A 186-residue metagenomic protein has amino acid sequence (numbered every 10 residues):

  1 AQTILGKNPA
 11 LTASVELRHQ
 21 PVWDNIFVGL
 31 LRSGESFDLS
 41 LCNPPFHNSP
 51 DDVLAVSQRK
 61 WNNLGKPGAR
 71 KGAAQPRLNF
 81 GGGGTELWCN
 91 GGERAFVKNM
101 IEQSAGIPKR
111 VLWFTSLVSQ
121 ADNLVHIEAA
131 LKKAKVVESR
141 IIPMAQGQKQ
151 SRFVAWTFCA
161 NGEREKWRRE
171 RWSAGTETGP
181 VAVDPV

Functional and structural regions predicted by a protein language model:
A1, L17, F37-S40, M100 (+4 more regions): Generic structural hydrophobic/aromatic packing signal, biased to beta-strands
A1-C42, F46-P50, A55: S-adenosyl-L-methionine
L5-P9, P50-D51, S57-Q58, M100 (+4 more regions): Hydrophobic, Leu/Ile/Phe/Ala-enriched alpha-helical segments that form helix-helix packing faces
H19-P21, V118, P143: A general secondary-structure junction signal
D38-A95: Mobile active-site "lid"/loop adjacent to the S-adenosyl-L-methionine
V53, C159-V186: Flexible, glycine-/basic-rich loop-and-beta segments that form/coincide with the SAM-dependent methyltransferase
P76-I141: Conserved Class I SAM-dependent methyltransferase catalytic core
Q120-R169: Class I S-adenosyl-L-methionine
